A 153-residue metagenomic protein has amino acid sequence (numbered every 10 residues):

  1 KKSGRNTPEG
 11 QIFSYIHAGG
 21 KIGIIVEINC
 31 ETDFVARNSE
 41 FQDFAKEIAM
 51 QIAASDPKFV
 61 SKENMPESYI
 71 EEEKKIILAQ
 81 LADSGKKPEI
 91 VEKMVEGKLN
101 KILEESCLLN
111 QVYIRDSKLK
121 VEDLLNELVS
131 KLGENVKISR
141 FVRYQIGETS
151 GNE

Functional and structural regions predicted by a protein language model:
K1-E153: N-terminal assembly/interaction segments in proteins that build large macromolecular machines
